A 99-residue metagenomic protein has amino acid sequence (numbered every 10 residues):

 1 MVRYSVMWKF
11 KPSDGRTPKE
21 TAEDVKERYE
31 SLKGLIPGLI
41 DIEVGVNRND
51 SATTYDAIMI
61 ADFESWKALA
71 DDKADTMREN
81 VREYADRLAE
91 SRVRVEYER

Functional and structural regions predicted by a protein language model:
M1-D56, E64-D71, Y97-R99: Short S/T/G/P-rich N-terminal loop/turn motif that feeds into the first structured element of a domain
G38-L39, A89-S91: A generic structural signal for alpha->beta connector loops
F63-E90: C-terminal structural segments of small proteins and small subunits
